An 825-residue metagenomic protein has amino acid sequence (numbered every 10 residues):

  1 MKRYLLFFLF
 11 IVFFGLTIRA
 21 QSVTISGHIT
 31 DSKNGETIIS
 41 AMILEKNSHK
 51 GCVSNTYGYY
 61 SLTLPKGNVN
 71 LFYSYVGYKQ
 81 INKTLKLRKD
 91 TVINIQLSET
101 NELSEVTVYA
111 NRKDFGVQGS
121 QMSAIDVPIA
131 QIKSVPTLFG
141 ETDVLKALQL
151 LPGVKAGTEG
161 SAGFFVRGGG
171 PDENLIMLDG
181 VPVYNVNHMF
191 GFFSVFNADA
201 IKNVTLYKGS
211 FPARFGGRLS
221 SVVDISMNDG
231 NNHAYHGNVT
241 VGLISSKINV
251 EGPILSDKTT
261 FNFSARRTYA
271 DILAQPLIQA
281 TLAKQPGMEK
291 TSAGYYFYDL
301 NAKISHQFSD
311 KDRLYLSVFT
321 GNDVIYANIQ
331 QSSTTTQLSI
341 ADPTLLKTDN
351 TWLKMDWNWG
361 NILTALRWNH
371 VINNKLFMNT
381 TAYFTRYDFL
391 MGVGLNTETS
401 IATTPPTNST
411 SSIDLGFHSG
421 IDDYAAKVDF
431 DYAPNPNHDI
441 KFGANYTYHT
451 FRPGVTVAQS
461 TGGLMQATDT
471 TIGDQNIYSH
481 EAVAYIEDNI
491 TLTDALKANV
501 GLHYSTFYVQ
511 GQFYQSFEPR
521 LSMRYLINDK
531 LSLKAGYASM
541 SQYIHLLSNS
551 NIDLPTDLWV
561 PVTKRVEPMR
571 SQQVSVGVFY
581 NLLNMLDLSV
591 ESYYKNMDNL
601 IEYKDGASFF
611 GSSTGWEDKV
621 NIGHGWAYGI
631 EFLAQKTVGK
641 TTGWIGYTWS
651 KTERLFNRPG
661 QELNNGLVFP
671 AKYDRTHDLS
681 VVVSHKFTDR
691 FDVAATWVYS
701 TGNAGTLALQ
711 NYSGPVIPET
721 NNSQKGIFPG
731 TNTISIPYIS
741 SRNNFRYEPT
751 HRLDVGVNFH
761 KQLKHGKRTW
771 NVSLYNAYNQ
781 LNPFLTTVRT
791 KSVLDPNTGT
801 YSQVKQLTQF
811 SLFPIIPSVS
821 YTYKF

Functional and structural regions predicted by a protein language model:
Y4, D598, R690, V698-T733 (+2 more regions): C-terminal beta-signal and adjacent terminal beta-strands/loops of Gram-negative outer-membrane beta-barrel proteins
T30-N34, A41-K46, S74-Y78, R88-P136 (+4 more regions): Short, acidic, small-residue-rich periplasmic hinge/interaction motif at the N-terminus of Gram-negative outer-membrane
S61-T63, S134-P136, V181-Y207, A302: Short acidic/polar hinge/loop motifs at secondary-structure boundaries that mediate gating or recognition
N94-I95, L150-L151, V195-A234, K247-N249 (+1 more regions): A beta-strand signature from Gram-negative outer-membrane beta-barrel systems, especially the internal plug domain
I244-R267, P286-N328, D356-M378, N435: Transmembrane beta-barrel wall of Gram-negative outer-membrane proteins
Q331, D388, V455-Q459, G463-L464 (+5 more regions): Surface-exposed extracellular loop regions of Gram-negative outer-membrane beta-barrel proteins, predominantly
D423-K427, I472-I477, V483, T563 (+5 more regions): Outer membrane beta-barrel strand-and-loop segments of large Gram-negative receptors, especially TonB-dependent
Y594-N596, D618-L709: Gram-negative outer-membrane beta-barrel transporters
